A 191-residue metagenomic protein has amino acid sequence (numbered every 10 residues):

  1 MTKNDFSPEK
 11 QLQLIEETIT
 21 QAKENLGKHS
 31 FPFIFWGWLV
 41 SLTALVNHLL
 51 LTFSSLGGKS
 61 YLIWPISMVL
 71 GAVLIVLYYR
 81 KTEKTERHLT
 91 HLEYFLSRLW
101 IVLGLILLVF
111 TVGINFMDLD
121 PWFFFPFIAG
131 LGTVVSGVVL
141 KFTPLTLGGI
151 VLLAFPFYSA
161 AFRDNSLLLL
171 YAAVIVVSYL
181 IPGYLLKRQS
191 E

Functional and structural regions predicted by a protein language model:
M1-H29: N-terminal juxtamembrane cytosolic/stromal segments of multi-pass membrane proteins
Q21, L74-T90, L131-V138, P182-Q189: C-terminal ends of transmembrane helices
K23-V112: Selected alpha-helical membrane-embedding segments in polytopic membrane proteins
T43, L49-F53, F116, V139 (+2 more regions): Helix-loop junctions at the membrane-solvent interface of multi-pass transporters, primarily the C-terminal
S55-Y61, I114-P121, R163-L168: Membrane-helix interface and helix-disruption motif detector
W64-S67, F124-G130, L170-S178: Hydrophobic core segments of alpha-helical transmembrane domains in multi-pass membrane proteins
T90-L153: Membrane-proximal helix-loop-helix units in multi-pass membrane proteins
V135-E191: Terminal transmembrane helical module of multi-pass membrane proteins
